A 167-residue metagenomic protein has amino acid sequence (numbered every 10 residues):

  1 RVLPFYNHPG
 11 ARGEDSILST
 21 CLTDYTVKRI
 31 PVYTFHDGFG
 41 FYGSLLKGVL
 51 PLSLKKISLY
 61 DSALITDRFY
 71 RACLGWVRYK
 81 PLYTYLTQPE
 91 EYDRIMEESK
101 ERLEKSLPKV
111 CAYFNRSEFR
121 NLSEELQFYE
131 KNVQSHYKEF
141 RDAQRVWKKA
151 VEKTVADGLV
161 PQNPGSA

Functional and structural regions predicted by a protein language model:
R1-F5: Conserved nucleotide-sugar donor-binding and metal-coordinating catalytic region shared by glycosyltransferases
N7-P9: Conserved ATP-binding loop and adjacent catalytic segment of the adenylate-forming AMP-binding
A11-I17: Acidic donor-binding loop at a coil-to-helix junction in glycosyltransferase catalytic cores that engages
S19, Y42-L46: Eukaryote-biased recognition of electropositive, low-complexity segments and basic polyanion/acidic-motif-binding
T20-H36: Catalytic donor-sugar/metal-binding loop of nucleotide-sugar-dependent glycosyltransferases
I30, L45-G48: Generic alpha-helical propensity signal that fires on short helical segments and nearby coil/disordered stretches
F39: Conserved catalytic loop of SAM-dependent methyltransferase domains
L50-A167: Terminal low-complexity segments of carbohydrate-biosynthetic enzymes
